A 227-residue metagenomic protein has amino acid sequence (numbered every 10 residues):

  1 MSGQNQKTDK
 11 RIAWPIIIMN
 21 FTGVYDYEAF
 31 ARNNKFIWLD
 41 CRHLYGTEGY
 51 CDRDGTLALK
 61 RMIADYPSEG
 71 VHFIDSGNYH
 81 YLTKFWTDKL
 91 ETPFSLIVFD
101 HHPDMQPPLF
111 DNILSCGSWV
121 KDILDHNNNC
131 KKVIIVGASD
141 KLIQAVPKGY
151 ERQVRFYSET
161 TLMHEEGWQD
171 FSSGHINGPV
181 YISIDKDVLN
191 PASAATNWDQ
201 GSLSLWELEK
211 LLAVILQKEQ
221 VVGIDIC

Functional and structural regions predicted by a protein language model:
S2-C227: Conserved alpha-helical scaffold segments that buttress catalytic/binding sites
